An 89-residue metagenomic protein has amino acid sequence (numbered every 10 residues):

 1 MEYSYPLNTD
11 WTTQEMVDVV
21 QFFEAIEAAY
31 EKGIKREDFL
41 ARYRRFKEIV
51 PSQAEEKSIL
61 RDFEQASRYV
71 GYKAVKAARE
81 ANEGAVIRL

Functional and structural regions predicted by a protein language model:
M1-Y3, K76-L89: Short, functional C-terminal segments
Y3-G33: N-terminal acidic leader/helix
V19-F22, R42, G71: Amphipathic alpha-helical interface surfaces
Y30-G33, V50-Q53, K57, N82 (+1 more regions): Amphipathic alpha-helical interaction segments
R36-D62: Amphipathic, hydrophobic secondary-structure cores in small proteins
Q53-A81: Short, charged early-sequence alpha-helical segments and their helix-coil boundaries
